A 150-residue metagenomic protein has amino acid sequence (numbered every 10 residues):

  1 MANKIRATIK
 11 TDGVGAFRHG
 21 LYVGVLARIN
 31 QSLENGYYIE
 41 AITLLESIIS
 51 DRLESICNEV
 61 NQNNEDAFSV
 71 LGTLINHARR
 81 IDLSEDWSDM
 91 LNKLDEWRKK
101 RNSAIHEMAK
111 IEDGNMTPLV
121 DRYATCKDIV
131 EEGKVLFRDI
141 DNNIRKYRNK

Functional and structural regions predicted by a protein language model:
M1-N3: Short, charge-rich, low-complexity alpha-helical interaction segments
R6-I9, G13-A16, Y22-L26, S32-L33 (+6 more regions): Generic preference for well-ordered secondary structure
T8-T73, N92, K146: Amphipathic alpha-helical interface elements
G15, I42, E46, N64-A67 (+3 more regions): Intrinsic-disorder-associated interaction segments
D51-E59, H77-R80, K100-S103, E107-K110: Amphipathic alpha-helical interaction surfaces
D66-K99: Alpha-helical transmembrane segments and their immediate juxtamembrane flanks in integral membrane proteins
W87-K150: Charge-enriched, short contiguous segments at helix-coil
